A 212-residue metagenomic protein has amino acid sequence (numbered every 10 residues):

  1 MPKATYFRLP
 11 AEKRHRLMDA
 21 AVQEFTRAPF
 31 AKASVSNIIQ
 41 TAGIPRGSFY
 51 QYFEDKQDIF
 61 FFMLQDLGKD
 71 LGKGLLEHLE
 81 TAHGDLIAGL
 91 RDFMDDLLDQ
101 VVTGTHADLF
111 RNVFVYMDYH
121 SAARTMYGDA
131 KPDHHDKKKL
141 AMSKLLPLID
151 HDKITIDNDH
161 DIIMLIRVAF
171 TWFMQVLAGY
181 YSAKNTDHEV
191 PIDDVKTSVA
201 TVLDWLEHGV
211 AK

Functional and structural regions predicted by a protein language model:
M1-L9: N-terminal intrinsically disordered/low-complexity leader segments
P10, R14-V22, K56: Short, leucine-enriched amphipathic alpha-helices that occur as contiguous helical runs
R16, R27-D58, F62, D66: Helix-turn-helix
A20-Q23, R27, T41, D58-T81 (+2 more regions): Alpha-helical structural segments
G84, A88, R111, H120-I156 (+2 more regions): Amphipathic alpha-helical packing segments from all-alpha helical-bundle domains
G84-A107, R167, K196, A200-E207: Amphipathic alpha-helical segments that line or abut small-molecule/effector binding pockets and mediate allosteric
D92, Q100-G128, P132, L140-S143 (+1 more regions): Amphipathic alpha-helical segments used for helix-helix packing
S143, P147, H151, R167 (+1 more regions): C-terminal peripheral helix-coil segments that are non-catalytic and often amphipathic
